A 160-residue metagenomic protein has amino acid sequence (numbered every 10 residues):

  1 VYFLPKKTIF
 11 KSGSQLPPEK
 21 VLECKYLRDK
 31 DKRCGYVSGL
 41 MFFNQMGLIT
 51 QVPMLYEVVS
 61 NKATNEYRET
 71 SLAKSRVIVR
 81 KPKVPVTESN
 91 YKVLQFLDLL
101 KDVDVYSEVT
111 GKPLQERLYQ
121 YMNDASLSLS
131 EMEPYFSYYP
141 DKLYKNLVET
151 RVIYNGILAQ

Functional and structural regions predicted by a protein language model:
V1, D31-E66: Short gly/ser-rich loop at a beta-strand->alpha-helix junction or flexible surface loop bordering the NTP-binding
V1-Y26: Short beta-edge/loop segments at beta->alpha junctions of small alpha/beta modules that act as binding/recognition
P5-K7, L40, P82: Histidine- and/or cysteine-centered catalytic micro-motif in compact active-site loops
S12-G13, R28-K32, V86: Short, surface-exposed loop/turn motifs that are enriched in glycine and acidic residues and include a nearby proline
E19-K20, M41, I153-L158: Short N-terminal helix-initiation segments at or just after the protein's N-terminus
L72-K81: A short, charged helix-loop
R80-Q160: Hydrophobic alpha-helical interaction segments
